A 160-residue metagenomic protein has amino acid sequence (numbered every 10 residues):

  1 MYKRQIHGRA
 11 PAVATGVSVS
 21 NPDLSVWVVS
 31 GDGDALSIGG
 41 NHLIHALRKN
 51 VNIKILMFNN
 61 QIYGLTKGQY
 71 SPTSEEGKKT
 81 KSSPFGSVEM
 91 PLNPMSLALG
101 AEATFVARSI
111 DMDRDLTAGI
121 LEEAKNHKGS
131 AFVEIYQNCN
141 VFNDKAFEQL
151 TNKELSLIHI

Functional and structural regions predicted by a protein language model:
M1-Q5, I158-I160: Conserved small/polar residues in nucleotide/adenosyl-binding loops
K3-I55, T73-S74, S87-V88: Cofactor-binding active-site loop characterized by glycine-rich and histidine/acidic residues
I38-I53, F58, I62-L157: Glycine-rich ThDP/TPP pyrophosphate-binding loop and its adjacent helix/strand module within ThDP-dependent enzymes
